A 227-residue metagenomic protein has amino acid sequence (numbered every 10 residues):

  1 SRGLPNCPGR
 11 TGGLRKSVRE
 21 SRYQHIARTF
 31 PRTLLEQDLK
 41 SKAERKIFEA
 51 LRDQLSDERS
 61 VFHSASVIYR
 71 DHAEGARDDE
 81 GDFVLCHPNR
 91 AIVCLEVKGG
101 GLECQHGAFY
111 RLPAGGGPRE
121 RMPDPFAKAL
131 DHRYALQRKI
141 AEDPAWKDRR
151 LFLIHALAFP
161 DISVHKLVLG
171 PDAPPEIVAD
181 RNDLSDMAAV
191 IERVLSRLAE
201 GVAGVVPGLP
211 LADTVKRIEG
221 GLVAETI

Functional and structural regions predicted by a protein language model:
R2-I227: Intrinsically disordered, low-complexity Ser/Thr/Pro/Gly-rich regulatory segments
